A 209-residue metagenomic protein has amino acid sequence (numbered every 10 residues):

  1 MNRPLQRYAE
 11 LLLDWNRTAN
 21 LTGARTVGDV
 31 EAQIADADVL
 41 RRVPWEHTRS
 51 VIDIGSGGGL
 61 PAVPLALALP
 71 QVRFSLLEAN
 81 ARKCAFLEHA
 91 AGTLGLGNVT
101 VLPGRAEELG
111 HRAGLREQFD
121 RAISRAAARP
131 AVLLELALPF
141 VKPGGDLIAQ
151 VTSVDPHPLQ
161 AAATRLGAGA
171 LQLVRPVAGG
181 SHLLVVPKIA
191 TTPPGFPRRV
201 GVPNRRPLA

Functional and structural regions predicted by a protein language model:
M1-T48, I52, R82-V99: Class I SAM-dependent transferase core
G55-G59: Class I SAM-dependent methyltransferase "Motif I" SAM/SAH-binding loop
A62, Q71-S75, A79-A209: S-adenosylmethionine
L65: Aromatic pocket-lining residues of Rossmann-like dinucleotide-binding sites
